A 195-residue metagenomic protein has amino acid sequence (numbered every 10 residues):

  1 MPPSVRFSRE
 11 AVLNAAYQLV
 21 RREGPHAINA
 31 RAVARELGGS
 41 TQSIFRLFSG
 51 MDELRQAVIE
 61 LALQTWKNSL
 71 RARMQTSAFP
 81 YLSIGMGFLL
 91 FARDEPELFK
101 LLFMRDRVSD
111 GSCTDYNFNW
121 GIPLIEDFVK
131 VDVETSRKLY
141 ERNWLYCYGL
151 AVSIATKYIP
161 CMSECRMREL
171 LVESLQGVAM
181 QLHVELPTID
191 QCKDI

Functional and structural regions predicted by a protein language model:
M1-F7, H183-I195: N-terminal intrinsically disordered/low-complexity leader segments
S8, V12-A15, A62, L139: N-terminal positioning helix adjacent to the helix-turn-helix/winged-helix DNA-binding module
A11, A15, L19-E53, A57: Helix-turn-helix
V20, E53-A62, L102, D106 (+1 more regions): Alpha-helical DNA-contacting segments of helix-turn-helix folds
Q56, E60-S83, Y116, W120-F128: Amphipathic alpha-helical linker/stalk segments
A57, R71-L98, V133, L139-N143: Hydrophobic alpha-helical connector segments
S83, D106-L145, C165-M180: Amphipathic alpha-helical packing segments from all-alpha helical-bundle domains
L98-L101, L145-M162, Q176-T188: Amphipathic C-terminal alpha-helical segment
